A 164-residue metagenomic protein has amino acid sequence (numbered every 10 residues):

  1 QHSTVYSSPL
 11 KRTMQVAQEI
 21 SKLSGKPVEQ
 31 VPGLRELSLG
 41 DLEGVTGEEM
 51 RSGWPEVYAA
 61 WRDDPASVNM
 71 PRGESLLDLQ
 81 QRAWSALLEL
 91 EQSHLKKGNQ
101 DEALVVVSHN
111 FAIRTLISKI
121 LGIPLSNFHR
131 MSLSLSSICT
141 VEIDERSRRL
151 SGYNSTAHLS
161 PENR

Functional and structural regions predicted by a protein language model:
Q1-A59: Phosphate-coordination/substrate-recognition cap region in phosphate-metabolizing enzymes
Q1-H2, L88-E89, T140-E142: A short, N-terminal amphipathic alpha-helix
H2-P9, K96-V107: Short glycine-rich phosphate-binding loop at a beta-alpha junction
E19, L23, E89, S93 (+1 more regions): Active-site catalytic microenvironments for nucleophilic, acid-base chemistry
K26, L37-R51, K96-E102, S118-R164: Acidic, low-complexity terminal tails and accessory targeting/binding regions of phosphate-metabolizing enzymes
V57-D78: Short glycine/proline- and acidic residue-enriched helix-loop micro-motifs that form flexible lids or anion-recognition
Q80, W84-L95, I117: Generic structural signal for well-ordered alpha-helical scaffold segments
